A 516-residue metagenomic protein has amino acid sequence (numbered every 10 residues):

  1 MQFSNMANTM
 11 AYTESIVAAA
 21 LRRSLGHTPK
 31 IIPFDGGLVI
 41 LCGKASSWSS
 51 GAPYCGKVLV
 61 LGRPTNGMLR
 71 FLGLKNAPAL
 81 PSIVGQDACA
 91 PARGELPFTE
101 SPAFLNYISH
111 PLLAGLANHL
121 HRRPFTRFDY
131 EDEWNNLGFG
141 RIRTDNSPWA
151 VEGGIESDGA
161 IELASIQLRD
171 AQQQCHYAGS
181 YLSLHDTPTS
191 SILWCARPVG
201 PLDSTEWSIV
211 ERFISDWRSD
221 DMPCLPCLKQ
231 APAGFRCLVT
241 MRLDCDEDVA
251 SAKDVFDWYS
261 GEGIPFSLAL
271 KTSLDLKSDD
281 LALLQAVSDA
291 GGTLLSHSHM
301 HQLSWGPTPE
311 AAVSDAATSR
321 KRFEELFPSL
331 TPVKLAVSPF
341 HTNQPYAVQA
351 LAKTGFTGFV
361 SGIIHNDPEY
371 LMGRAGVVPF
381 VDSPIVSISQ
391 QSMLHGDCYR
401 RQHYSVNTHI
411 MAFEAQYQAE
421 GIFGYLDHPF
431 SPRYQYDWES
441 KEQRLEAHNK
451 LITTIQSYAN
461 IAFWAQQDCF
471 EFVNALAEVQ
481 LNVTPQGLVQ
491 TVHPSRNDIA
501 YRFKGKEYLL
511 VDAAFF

Functional and structural regions predicted by a protein language model:
M1-C42, R374-F380, F413: Aromatic-Pro/Gly-enriched surface loop or interdomain linker that acts as a lid/target-recognition segment
F34-Q86, A92-R93, P97, T189: Short alpha-beta junction capping motif
P53-C55, L228-P232, D254-G263, D275-H297 (+2 more regions): Acidic (Asp/Glu)-rich catalytic clusters
G67, A79-F104, L238, F256-Y370 (+2 more regions): Metal-dependent polysaccharide deacetylase catalytic core of the NodB/CE4 family, i.e., the active-site-bearing domain
P97-T187, V406-N407: Catalytic beta-strand/loop cores that center a nucleophilic Ser/Cys/Thr and support acyl-enzyme chemistry
T144-V239, F463: N-terminal pre-catalytic segment of deacetylase/amide-hydrolase enzymes
R236-D246, T354, S389-D468: Catalytic grooves of carbohydrate-active enzymes
S251, Q302-P328, L371-Y417: Alpha-helical scaffold elements lining the catalytic groove of polysaccharide deacetylases
